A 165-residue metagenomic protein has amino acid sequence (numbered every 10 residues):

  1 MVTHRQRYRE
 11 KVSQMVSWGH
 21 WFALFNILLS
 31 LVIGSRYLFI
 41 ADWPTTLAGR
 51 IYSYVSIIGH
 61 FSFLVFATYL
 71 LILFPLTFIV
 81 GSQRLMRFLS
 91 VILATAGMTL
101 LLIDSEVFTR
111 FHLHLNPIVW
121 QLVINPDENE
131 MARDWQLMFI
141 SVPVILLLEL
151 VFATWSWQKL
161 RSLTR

Functional and structural regions predicted by a protein language model:
V2-R165: Transmembrane and membrane-interface helices of multi-pass, inner-membrane envelope-modifying transferases
